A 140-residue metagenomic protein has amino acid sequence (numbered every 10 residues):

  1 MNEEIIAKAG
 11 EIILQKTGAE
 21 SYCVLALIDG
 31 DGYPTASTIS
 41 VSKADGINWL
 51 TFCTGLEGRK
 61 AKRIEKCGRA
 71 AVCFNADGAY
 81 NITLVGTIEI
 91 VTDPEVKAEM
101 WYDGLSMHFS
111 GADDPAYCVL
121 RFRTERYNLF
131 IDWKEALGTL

Functional and structural regions predicted by a protein language model:
M1-C23: Extreme N-terminal tail/first-helix region
M1-E4, T83-L140: Charged, gly/pro-rich active-site loop segments
Q15-G30, A70-F74: A short, Trp-centered hydrophobic/proline-enriched beta-strand micro-motif
A19-S21, P34-S37, I82, D113-A116: Short, basic and Ser/Thr-rich N-terminal targeting/leader segments
E20-Y22, N48-L50, C67-A70, P115-Y117 (+1 more regions): Short, surface-exposed beta-edge/turn micro-motifs
S21-N48, F52: N-terminal leader/targeting helix
I28-G30, S40, G55-E57, N75-D77 (+1 more regions): Histidine- and/or cysteine-centered catalytic micro-motif in compact active-site loops
S42-A79: A short mixed-secondary-structure module that forms the rim of ligand-binding clefts
